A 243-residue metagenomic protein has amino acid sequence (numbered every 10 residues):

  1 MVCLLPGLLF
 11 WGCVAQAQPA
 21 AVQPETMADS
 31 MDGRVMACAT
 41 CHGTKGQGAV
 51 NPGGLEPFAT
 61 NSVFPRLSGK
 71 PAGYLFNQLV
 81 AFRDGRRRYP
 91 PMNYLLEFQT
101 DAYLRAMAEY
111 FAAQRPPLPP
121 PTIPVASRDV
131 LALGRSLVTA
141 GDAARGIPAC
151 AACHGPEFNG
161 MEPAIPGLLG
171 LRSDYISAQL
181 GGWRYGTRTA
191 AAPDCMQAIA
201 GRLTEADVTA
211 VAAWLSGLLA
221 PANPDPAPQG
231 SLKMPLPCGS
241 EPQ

Functional and structural regions predicted by a protein language model:
V2-G12: Bacterial N-terminal signal peptides
C13-V35, Q47-V50, N61-V63, R115-A143 (+1 more regions): Electrostatic cytochrome c docking/interface patches
V22, G33-M36, G46, A81-D84 (+2 more regions): His/Met- and acidic-residue-enriched segments that coordinate or traffic transition-metal cofactors and support
A28-M31, K45-D84, N93-Q99, A151 (+2 more regions): Gly/Gly-Pro-rich "capping" loops immediately C-terminal to redox-active cysteine motifs in periplasmic/lumenal
M36-K45, M107, I147-E157, V211: The canonical Cys-X-X-Cys-His
K45-P52, G85-R88, A113-V125, D129-A132 (+4 more regions): Inter-heme linker and motif-flanking segments adjacent to c-type heme-binding CXXCH motifs in c-type cytochromes
A72-P120, A126: Extracytoplasmic c-type cytochrome modules immediately beyond a signal peptide or single-pass transmembrane anchor
E97-P121, L133, I199-P235: C-terminal capping alpha-helices of c-type cytochrome domains
